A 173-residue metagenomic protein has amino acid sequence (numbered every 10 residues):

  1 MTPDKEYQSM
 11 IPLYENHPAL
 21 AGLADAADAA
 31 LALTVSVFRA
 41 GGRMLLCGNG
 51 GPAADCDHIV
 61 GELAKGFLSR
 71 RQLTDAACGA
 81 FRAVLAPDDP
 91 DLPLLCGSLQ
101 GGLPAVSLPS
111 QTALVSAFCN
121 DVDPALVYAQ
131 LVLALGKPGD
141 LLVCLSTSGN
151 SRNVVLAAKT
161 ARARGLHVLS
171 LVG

Functional and structural regions predicted by a protein language model:
M1-G22: Generic N-terminal amphipathic, Lys/Arg-enriched alpha-helix
P12-P18, D28, R43-M44, V168: Hydrophobic alpha-helical transmembrane segments of small proteolipidic membrane proteins, enriched in energy-coupled
A19-A40: A short, well-structured juxtamembrane/interface segment
L23-A26, P52, R162: Residue-level recognition of alpha-helical structural elements
A26-L33, V127, L131, N153: Well-ordered alpha-helical segments embedded in enzymatic catalytic cores
V35, L133, V155-K159: Alpha-helical segments flanking ligand/cofactor-binding loops in enzyme cores
S36-L135: Glycine-rich, small/polar surface segments that engage phosphate groups of diverse ligands
V115, G139-L145, G149-G173: C-terminal binding/interaction regions
